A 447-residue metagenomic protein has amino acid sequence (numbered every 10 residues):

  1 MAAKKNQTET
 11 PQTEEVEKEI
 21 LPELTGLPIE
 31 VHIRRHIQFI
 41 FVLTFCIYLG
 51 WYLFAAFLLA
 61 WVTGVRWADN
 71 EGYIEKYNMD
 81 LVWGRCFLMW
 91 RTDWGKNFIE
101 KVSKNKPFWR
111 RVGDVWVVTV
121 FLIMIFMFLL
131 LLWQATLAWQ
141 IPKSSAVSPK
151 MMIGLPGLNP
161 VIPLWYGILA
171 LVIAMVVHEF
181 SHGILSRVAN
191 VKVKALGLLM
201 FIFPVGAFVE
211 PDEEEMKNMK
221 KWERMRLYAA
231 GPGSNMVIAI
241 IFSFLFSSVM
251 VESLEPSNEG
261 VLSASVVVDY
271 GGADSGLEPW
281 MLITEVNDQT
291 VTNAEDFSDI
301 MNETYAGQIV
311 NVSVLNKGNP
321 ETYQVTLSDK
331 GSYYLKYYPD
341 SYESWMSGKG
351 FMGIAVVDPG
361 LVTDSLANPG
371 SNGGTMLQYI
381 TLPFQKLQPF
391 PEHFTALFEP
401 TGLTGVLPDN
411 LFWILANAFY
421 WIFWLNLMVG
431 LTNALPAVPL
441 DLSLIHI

Functional and structural regions predicted by a protein language model:
M1-F98, G272, I300, A306 (+3 more regions): N-terminal low-structure segments adjacent to metalloprotease catalytic domains across cellular compartments
A2-K4, L53-P107, I123-F126, L131-K217 (+1 more regions): Small-residue-rich helix-interface/hinge motifs
E15-I33, A138-V161, N316-L431, L444-I445: Functional transmembrane alpha-helices
I33-I37, R110-F121: Alpha-helical transmembrane segments and their helix-start/interface "positive-inside/aromatic belt" motifs in integral
F41-Y48, M124-S145, A239-P256: Juxtamembrane "helix exit" motif at the C-terminal ends of alpha-helical transmembrane segments in multi-pass membrane
M216-V251, S263: Metalloprotease/metallohydrolase-associated module, dominated by Zn2+-dependent proteases
V251-D269: Alpha-helical transmembrane signal-anchor/signal-peptide segments
A273-D296: Conserved PDZ fold ligand-binding element
